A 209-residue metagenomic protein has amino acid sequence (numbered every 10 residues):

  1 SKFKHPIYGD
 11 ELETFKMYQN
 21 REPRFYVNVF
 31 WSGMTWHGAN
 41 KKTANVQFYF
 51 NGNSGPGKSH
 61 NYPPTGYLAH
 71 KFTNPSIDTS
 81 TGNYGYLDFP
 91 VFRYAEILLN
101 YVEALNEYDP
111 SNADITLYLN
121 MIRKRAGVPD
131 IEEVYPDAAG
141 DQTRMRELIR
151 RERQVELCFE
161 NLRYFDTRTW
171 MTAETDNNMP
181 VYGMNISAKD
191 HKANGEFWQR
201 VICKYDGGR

Functional and structural regions predicted by a protein language model:
H5-Y94: Flexible, polar/acidic helix-loop-strand segments at domain edges
M17, R21, F25-F30, F89-I122 (+2 more regions): Extended, hydrophobic/aromatic-rich amphipathic alpha-helical segments that build helical scaffolds
T35-W36, S111-A113, F165-D166, E174: Flexible loop/turn segments at secondary-structure boundaries
N74, L99, N106, Q199-I202 (+1 more regions): Intrinsically disordered, low-complexity segments enriched in glycine/proline and serine/threonine
Y84, D88-V91, R123, V134-R209: Long, intrinsically disordered, low-complexity segments
P129-E133: Boundary/linker segments of alpha-helical solenoid repeat arrays
